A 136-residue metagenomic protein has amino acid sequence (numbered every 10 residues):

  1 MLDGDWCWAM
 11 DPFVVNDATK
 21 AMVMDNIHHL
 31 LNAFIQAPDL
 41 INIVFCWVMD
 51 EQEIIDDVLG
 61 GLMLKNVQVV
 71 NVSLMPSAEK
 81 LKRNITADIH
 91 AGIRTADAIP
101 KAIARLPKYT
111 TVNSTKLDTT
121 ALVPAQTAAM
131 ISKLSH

Functional and structural regions predicted by a protein language model:
M1-N32: Conserved substrate/cofactor phosphate-moiety recognition/catalytic segment in nucleotide-dependent phosphotransferases
C7, D50-E51, M75-K80, L122-V123: Conserved nucleotide-binding/hydrolysis micro-motifs of P-loop NTPases
P12-V14, I55-D57, K82-I85: Short, well-ordered secondary-structure micro-motifs
D17-A21, G61-L62, D88-A91: Short, hinge-like loop/turn segments at secondary-structure boundaries
M22-N66: Glycine-rich phosphate-binding loop used to anchor ATP phosphates in small-molecule kinases, encompassing both
K65-I85, L117: Conserved phosphate-donor/acceptor-positioning beta-strand/loop module used by diverse small-molecule
A87-M130: Small-molecule kinase domains that catalyze NTP-dependent phosphoryl transfer to phosphate-bearing small molecules
M130-H136: C-terminal alpha-helix
